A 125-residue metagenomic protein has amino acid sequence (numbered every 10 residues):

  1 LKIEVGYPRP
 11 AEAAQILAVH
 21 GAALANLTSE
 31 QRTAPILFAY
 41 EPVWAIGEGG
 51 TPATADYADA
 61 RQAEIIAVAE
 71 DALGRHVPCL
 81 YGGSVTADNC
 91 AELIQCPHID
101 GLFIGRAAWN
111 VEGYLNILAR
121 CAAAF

Functional and structural regions predicted by a protein language model:
L1, I36-P42, V77-G83, D100-I104: Hydrophobic faces of well-ordered beta-strands that scaffold small-molecule active sites in alpha/beta enzyme cores
L1-T51: Conserved anion-binding
Y7-A11, T51-A63, V111-I117: Active-site-adjacent beta->alpha loops and helix N-cap segments on the catalytic face of soluble alpha/beta enzymes
A18-A25, D59-I66, C90, L115-L118: Generic structural signal for well-ordered alpha-helices, preferentially at hydrophobic/aromatic core positions
T28-R32, A69-R75, A123-F125: Short helix-capping segments at alpha-helix termini
P42-R75, C79, V85: Glycine/Thr-rich beta-alpha phosphate-binding loop at enzyme active sites
V85-H98: Catalytic cores of alpha/beta
C96, A107-F125: C-terminal helical cap(s) of enzyme catalytic domains, especially alpha/beta-barrels
